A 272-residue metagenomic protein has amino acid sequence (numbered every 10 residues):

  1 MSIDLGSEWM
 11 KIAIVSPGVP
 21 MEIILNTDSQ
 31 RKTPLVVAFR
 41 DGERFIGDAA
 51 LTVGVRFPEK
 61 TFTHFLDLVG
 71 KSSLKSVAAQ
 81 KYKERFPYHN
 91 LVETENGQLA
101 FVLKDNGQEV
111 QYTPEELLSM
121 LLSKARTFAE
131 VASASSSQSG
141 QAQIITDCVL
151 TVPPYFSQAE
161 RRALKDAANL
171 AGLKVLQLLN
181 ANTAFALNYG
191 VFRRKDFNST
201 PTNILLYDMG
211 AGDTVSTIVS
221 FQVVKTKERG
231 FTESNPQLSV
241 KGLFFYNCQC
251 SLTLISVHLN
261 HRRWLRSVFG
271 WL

Functional and structural regions predicted by a protein language model:
M1-Q80, Q108-Q111, A129-L272: Oxyanion-binding/catalytic loops of NTP- or PPi-dependent enzymes
K83-K104, S139-Q143: Flexible hinge/switch segments at interdomain interfaces of large molecular machines
R85-H89, A125-V131: Short, charged beta->alpha transition segments
L103-K124: Adenine-nucleotide phosphate-binding core of ATP-dependent small-molecule kinases
